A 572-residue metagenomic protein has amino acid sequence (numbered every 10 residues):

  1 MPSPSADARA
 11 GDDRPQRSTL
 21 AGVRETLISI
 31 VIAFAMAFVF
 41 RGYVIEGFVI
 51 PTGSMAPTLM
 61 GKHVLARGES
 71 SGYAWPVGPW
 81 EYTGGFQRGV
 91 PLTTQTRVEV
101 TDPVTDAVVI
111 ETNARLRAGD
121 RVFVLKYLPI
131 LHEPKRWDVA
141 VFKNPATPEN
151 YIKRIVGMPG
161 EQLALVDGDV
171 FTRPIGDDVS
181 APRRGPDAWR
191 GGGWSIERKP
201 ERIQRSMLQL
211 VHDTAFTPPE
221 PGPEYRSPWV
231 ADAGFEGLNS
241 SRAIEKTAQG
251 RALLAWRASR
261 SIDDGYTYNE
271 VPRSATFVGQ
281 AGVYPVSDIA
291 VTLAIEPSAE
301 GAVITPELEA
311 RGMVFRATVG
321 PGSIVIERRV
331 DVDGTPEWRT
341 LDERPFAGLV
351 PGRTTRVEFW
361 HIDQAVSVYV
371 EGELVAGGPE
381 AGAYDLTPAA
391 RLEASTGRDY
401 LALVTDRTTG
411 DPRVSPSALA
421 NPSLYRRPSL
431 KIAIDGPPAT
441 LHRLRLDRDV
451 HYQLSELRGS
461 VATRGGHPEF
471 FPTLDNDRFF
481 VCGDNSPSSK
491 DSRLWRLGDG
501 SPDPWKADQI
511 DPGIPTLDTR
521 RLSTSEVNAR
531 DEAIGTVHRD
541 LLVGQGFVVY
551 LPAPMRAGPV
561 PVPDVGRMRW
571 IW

Functional and structural regions predicted by a protein language model:
M1-W572: Extended hydrophobic leader/signal-anchor segments used for secretion and membrane insertion
